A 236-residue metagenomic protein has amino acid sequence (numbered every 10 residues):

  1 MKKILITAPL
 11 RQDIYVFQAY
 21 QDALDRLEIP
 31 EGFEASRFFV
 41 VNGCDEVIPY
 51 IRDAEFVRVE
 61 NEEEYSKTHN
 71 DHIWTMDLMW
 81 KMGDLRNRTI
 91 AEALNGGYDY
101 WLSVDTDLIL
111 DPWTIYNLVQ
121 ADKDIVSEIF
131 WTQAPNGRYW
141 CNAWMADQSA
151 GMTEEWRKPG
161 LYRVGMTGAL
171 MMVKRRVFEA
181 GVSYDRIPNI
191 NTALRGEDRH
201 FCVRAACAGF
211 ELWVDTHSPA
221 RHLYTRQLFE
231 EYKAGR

Functional and structural regions predicted by a protein language model:
K3, A8-D22, G43: Active-site beta-to-alpha loop of glycosyltransferases that engages the nucleotide-sugar donor
K3-T7, S36, H200: Cell-envelope/extracellular polymer assembly enzymes that use nucleotide-activated donors
A19-E34: Short, acidic, metal-binding catalytic loop of nucleotide-sugar glycosyltransferases
D45-Y98: Active-site-proximal specificity loops/subdomain of glycosyltransferases
I90, L108-I187: Conserved catalytic core of nucleotide-sugar-dependent glycosyltransferases
G97-I109: Short beta-strand-to-loop acidic/aromatic patch adjacent to the donor-nucleotide binding site
Y98-D99, K123, F210: Short, high-confidence coil segments that cap the C-terminus of an alpha-helix and link into the following beta-strand
G165-L170, R175-R236: C-terminal catalytic/acceptor-binding lobe
